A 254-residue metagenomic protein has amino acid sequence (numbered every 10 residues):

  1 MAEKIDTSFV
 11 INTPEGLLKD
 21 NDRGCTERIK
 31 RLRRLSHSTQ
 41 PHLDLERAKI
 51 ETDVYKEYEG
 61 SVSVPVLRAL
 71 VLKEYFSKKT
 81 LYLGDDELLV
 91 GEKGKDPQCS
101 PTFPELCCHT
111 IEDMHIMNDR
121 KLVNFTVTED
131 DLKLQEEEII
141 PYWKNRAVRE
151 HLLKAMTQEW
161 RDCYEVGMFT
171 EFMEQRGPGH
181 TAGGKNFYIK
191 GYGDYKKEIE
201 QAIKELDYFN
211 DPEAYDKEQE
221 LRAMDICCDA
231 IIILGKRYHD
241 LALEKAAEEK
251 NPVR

Functional and structural regions predicted by a protein language model:
A2-A202, D207: Long, non-catalytic protein-protein interaction scaffolds
F187-R254: Structured, charged N-terminal subsegments at the starts of enzyme catalytic cores and at intra-chain domain/subunit
